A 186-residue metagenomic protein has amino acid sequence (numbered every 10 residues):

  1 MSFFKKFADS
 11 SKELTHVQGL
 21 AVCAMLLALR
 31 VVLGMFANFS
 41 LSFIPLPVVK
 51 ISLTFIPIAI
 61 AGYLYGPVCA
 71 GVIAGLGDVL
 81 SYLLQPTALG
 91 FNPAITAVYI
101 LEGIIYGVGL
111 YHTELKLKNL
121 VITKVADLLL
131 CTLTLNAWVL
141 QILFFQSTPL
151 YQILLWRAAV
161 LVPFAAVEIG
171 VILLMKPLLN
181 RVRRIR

Functional and structural regions predicted by a protein language model:
M1-R186: Loop-helix junctions at membrane interfaces
